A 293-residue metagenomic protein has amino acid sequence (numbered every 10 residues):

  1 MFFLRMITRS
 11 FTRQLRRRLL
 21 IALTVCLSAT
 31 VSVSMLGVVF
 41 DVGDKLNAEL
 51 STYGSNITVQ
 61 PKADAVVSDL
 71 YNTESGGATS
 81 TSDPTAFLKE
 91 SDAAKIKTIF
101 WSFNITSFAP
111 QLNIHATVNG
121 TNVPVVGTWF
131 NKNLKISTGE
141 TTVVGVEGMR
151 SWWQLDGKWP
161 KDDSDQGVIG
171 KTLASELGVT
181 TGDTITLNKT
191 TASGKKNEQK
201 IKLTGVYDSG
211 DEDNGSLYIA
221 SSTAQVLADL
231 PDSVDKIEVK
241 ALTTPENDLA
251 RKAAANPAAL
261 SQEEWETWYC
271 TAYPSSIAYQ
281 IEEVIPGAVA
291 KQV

Functional and structural regions predicted by a protein language model:
M1-M6, T267: Short, membrane-interfacial amphipathic segments enriched in basic
L4-T8, L19, P274, V293: Alpha-helical membrane-protein architecture signal
R9-Q14: Helix-boundary and loop/linker segments of multi-pass membrane transporters
R17-D41: Short, strongly hydrophobic transmembrane alpha-helices
S34-V125, W265, S275, Y279-V289: Hydrophobic, regular-secondary-structure patches
P61, G76-E212, T223-V234: Short acidic/glycine-enriched loop/turn elements at secondary-structure junctions
T190-T191, K195-K202, V206-V293: Mechanotransmission and gating elements of multispan inner-membrane complexes involved in transport and envelope
